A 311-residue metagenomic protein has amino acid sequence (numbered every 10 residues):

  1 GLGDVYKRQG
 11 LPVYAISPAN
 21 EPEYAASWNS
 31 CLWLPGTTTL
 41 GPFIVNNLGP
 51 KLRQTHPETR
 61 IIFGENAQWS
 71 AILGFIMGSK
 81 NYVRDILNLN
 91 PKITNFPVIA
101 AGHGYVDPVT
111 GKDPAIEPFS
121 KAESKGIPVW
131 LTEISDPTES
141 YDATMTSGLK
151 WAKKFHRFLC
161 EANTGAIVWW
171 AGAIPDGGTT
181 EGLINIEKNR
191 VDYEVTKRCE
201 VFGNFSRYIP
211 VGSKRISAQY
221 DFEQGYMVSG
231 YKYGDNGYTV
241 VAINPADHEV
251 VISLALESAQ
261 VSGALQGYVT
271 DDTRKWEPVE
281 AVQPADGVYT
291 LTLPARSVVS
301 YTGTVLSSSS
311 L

Functional and structural regions predicted by a protein language model:
G1-Y6: Short, small-residue-biased leader/transition segments that mark boundaries at the very start of proteins
L11-P22: Mobile, glycine-rich extracellular loop/lid and propeptide segments that shape or gate substrate/ligand access
I16, A100, F158, F202 (+2 more regions): Conserved, mostly hydrophobic/aromatic
N29-K154, E161: Noncatalytic carbohydrate-binding groove/subsite architecture in carbohydrate-active enzymes
G126-N204, R215-F222: Aromatic/acidic polysaccharide-binding cleft in carbohydrate-active enzymes
D221-G263, R296: Carbohydrate-binding surface patches
E257-W276: Solvent-exposed beta-hairpin/edge-strand motifs
E280-L311: C-terminal beta-strand-rich structural cap/linker in extracellular carbohydrate-active enzymes
